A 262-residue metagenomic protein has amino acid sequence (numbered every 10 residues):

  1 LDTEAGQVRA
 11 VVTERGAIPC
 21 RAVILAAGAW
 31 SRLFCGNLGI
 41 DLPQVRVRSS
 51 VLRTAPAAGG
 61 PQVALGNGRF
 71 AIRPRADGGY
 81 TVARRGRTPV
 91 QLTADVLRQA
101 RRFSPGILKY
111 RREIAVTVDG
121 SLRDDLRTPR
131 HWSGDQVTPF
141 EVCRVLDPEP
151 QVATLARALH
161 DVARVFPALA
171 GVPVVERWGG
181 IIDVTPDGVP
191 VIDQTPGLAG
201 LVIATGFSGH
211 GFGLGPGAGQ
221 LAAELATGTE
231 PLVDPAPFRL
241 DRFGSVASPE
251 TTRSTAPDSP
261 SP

Functional and structural regions predicted by a protein language model:
L1-R130, E141-V152, A156-A170, T251-P262: Flavin-dependent oxidoreductases
D2-A10, V184-G188, G197-L198: A short, glycine/Asx- and small/polar-enriched loop/turn that sits immediately N-terminal to a beta-strand
V8-A10, Q136-L146, A199-F207: Helix-loop-beta segment of a Rossmann-like dinucleotide-binding subdomain
I18, D183, G213-L214: Substrate-binding strand-loop-helix patch in Rossmann-like NAD(P)-dependent oxidoreductase/epimerase domains
A170-P173, P235: Flexible, glycine/charged-enriched surface loops at secondary-structure junctions
V172-G180: Short catalytic/ligand-gating loop segments at beta-alpha or beta-beta junctions within enzyme catalytic domains
W178, D187-P262: C-terminal lid/capping helical subdomain adjacent to the catalytic/cofactor pocket in oxidative enzymes
